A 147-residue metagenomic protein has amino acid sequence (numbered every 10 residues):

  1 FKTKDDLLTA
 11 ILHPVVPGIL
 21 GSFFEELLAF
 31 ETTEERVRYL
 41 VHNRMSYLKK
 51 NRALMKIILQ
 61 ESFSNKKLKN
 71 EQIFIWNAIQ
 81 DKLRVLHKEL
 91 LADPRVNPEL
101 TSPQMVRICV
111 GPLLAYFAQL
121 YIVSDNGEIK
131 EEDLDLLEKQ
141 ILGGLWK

Functional and structural regions predicted by a protein language model:
F1-T9: HTH DNA-binding helix-turn interface
T9-Y39: Amphipathic alpha-helical linker/stalk segments
P14, I57-E61, A78, I108 (+1 more regions): Short acidic/histidine-centered micro-motifs embedded in hydrophobic/aromatic stretches that mark compact functional
L20, E25-L27, S46-K50, K67-D93 (+2 more regions): Amphipathic alpha-helical packing segments from all-alpha helical-bundle domains
E34-K56, P103, R107, D135 (+1 more regions): Amphipathic alpha-helical segments that line or abut small-molecule/effector binding pockets and mediate allosteric
L48-N70, A118-V123: Amphipathic alpha-helical segments used for helix-helix packing
K69, L91-Q140: Hydrophobic/aromatic-rich alpha-helical bundle segments in the mid-to-C-terminal region
